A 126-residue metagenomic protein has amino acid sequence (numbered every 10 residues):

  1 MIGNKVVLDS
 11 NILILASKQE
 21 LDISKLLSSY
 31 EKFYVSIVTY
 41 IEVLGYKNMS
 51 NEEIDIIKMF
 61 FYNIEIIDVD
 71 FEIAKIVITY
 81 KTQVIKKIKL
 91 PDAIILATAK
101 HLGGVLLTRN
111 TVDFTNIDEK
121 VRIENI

Functional and structural regions predicted by a protein language model:
M1-K5, I94-L96, K100-I126: Acidic, PIN/NYN-like endoribonuclease modules and their adjacent C-terminal/linker elements
M1-V35, G45-K58: Short, well-structured N-terminal submotif of metal-dependent ribonuclease cores
L8-D9, V35-S36, I88-K89, N110-T111 (+1 more regions): Histidine- and aromatic-rich ligand-binding microenvironments
I12-L13, T39, I73, I94-I95 (+1 more regions): Alpha-helix capping/helix-boundary segments
Y40, I54-I57, D70, A74: A general structural signal for well-ordered alpha-helical segments in protein cores
I41-L44, K58-F61, I78: Amphipathic alpha-helical segments within well-ordered protein domains
I66-R109: Active-site neighborhoods of divalent-metal-dependent phosphate/nucleic-acid chemistry enzymes
